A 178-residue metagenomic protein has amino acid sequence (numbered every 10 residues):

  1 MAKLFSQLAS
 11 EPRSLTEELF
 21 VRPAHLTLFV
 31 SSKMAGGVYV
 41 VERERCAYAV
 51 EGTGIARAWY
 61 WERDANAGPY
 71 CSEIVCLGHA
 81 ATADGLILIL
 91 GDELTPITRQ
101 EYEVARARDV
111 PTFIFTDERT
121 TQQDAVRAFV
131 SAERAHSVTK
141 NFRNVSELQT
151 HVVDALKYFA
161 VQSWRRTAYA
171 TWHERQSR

Functional and structural regions predicted by a protein language model:
M1-G85, R108, H173-R178: Conserved N-terminal substructure of TIR/SEFIR domains
M1-R22, E118-R178: C-terminal interaction surface of TIR/SEFIR-family domains
S32-G36, G91-E93, E118: Residue-level signal for short, function-critical loop segments
A58-Y60, T112, V138-N141: Conserved beta-strand scaffold positions in the cores of enzyme catalytic domains, especially in NTP/NDP-utilizing
N66-C71, D92-V110: Conserved TIR/SEFIR loop-to-helix hotspot centered on a Trp-containing motif with a nearby acidic residue
E73-A81, R99, E103, Q149-V153 (+1 more regions): Amphipathic, non-transmembrane alpha-helical secondary structure
L88: Redox-cofactor binding/interface segments in oxidoreductases and associated redox assembly factors
A107-T120: A short helix->loop->beta-strand "cap" motif at the edges of active sites that frequently abuts
